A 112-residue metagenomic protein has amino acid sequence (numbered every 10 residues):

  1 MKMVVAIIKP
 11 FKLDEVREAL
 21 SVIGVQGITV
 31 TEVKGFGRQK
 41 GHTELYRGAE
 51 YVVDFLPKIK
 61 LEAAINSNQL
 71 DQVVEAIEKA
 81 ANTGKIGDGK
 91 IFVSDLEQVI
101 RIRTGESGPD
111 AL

Functional and structural regions predicted by a protein language model:
M1-L112: Positively charged, small/polar-rich N-terminal and surface patches that mediate targeting and assembly and bind
